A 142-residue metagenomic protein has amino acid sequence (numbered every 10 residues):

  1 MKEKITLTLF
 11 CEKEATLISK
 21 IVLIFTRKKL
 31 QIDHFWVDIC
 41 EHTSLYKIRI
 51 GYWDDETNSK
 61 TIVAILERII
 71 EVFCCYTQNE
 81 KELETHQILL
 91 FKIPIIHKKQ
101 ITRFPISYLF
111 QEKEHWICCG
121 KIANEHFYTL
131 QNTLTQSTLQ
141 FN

Functional and structural regions predicted by a protein language model:
M1-K4, E12-L45, E56-N142: Long, contiguous binding/interaction regions
R49-W53: Amphipathic, charged alpha-helical scaffolds that flank and support histidine-based chemistry in signaling
